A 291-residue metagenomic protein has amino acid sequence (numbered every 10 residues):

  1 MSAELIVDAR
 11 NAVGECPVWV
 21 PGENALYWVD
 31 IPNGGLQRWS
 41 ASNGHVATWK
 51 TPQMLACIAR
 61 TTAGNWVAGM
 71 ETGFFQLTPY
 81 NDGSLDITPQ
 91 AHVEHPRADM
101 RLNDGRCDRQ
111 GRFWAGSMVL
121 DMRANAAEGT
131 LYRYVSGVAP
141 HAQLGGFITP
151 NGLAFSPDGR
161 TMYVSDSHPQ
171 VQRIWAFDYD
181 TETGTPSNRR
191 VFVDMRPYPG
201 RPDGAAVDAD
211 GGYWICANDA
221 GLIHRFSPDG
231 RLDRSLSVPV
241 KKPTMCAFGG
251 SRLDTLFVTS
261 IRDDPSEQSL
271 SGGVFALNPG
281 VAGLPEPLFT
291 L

Functional and structural regions predicted by a protein language model:
A3-D8, G44-K50, T88-H95, V138-G145 (+2 more regions): A short beta-strand motif characteristic of beta-propeller blades
A9-E23, P52-G69, H95-R112, L144-T161 (+3 more regions): Beta-rich, blade/repeat-based domains predominating in secreted/periplasmic proteins but also intracellular
V20-P21, L26-P32, V67-T72, F113-R123 (+3 more regions): Conserved beta-strand positions in repeat-built beta-propeller and related beta-rich domains
G35-Q37, G73, G129-Y132, R173-W175 (+2 more regions): A short loop-to-beta-strand structural motif that recurs across blades of beta-propeller domains
L77-G83, F177-T185, P279-L284: Short loop/turn segments immediately following beta-strands, especially the blade-tip and inter-blade linker loops
S84-G145: Hydrophobic alpha-helical segments and helix pairs
F177, N188, V193-P228: Loop/turn-rich, solvent-exposed surfaces of beta-rich toroidal or solenoidal domains
F248-L291: Blade-level signature of beta-propeller repeat domains, shared across WD40, Kelch, NHL, RCC1 and BNR/Asp-box propellers
